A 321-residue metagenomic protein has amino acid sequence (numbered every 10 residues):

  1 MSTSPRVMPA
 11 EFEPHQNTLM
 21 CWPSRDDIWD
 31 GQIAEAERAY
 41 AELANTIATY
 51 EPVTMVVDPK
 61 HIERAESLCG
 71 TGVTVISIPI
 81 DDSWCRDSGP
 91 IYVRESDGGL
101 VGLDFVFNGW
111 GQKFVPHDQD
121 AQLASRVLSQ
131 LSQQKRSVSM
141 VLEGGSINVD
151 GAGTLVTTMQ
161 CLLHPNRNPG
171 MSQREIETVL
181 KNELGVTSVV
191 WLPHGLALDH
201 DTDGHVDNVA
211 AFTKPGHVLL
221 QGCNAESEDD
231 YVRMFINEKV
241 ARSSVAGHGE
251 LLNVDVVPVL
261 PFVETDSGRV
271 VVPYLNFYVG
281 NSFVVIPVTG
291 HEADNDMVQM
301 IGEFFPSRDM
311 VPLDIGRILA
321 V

Functional and structural regions predicted by a protein language model:
M1-V321: The feature marks the mature, well-folded catalytic cores of soluble enzymes
